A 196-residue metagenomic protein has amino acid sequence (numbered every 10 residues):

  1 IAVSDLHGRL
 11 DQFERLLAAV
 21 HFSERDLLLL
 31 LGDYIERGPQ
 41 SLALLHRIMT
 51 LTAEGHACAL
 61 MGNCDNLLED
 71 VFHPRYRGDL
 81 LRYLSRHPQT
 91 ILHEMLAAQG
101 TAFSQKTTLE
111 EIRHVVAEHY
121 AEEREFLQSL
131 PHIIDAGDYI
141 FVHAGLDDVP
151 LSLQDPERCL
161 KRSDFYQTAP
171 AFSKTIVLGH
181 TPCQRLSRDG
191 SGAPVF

Functional and structural regions predicted by a protein language model:
I1, L28-L30, I140, I176-V177: Hydrophobic positions in the central parallel beta-sheet of the AAA+
A2-S4, A59, F141-V142, F196: Short hydrophobic beta-strand that contains or immediately precedes a catalytic carboxylate
V3, G8-R86: Core catalytic region of metal-dependent phosphoesterases/phosphodiesterases, especially metallo-beta-lactamase-like
Q12, L28, S41, N66 (+8 more regions): A generic structural micro-environment signature that highlights single residues at secondary-structure boundaries
R37-L42, N63-D70, H93-G100, S173-T181: Low-complexity, flexible helical/coil segments
R86-H87, H93-E94, T101-F196: Acidic, His/Gly-enriched loop-helix segments that form or flank divalent-metal centers in metallo-dependent hydrolases
